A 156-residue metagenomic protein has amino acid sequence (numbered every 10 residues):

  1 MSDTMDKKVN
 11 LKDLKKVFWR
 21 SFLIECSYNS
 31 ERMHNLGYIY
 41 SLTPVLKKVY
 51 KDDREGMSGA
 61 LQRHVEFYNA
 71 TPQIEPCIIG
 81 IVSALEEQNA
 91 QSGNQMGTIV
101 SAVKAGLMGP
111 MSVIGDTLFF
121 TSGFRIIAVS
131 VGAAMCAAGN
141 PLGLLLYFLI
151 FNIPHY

Functional and structural regions predicted by a protein language model:
M1-M96: Soluble N-terminal domains of membrane-associated systems
E55-Q62, E66-Y156: Helix-loop-helix junctions within the multi-pass membrane cores of secondary transporters/permeases
